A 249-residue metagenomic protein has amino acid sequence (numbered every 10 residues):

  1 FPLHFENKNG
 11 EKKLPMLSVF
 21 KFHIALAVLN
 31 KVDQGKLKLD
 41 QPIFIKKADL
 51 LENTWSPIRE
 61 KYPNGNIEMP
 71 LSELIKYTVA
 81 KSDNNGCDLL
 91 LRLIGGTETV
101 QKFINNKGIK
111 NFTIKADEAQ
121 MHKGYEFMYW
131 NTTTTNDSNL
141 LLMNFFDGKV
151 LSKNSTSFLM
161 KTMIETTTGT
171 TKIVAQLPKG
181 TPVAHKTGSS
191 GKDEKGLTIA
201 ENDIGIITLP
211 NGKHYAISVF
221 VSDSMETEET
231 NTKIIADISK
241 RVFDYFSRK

Functional and structural regions predicted by a protein language model:
F1-G10, I207-T208: A short, well-structured edge-of-sheet supersecondary motif
E6-G10, P70-L74, K81-C87, E118-E126 (+1 more regions): Flexible glycine/proline-enriched surface loops and loop-helix/loop-strand junctions
L14-I43, T78, I217: Active-site SXXK
L17, Y77, N111-K115, A184 (+1 more regions): Structural recognition of the beta-strand scaffold that forms the well-ordered cores of secreted hydrolase catalytic
N30-L50, G96-T97, S152-T156: Short, well-structured active-site flanking segments
L50-L89: Conserved catalytic neighborhood of penicillin-recognizing serine enzymes
I67, C87-V150: Mid-domain, small-residue-enriched loop/turn segments at the edges of structured enzyme/sensor domains
R92-L93, T97, L140-T181, T187-K249: Structured C-terminal helix/loop/strand segments within mature extracytoplasmic catalytic/sensor domains
